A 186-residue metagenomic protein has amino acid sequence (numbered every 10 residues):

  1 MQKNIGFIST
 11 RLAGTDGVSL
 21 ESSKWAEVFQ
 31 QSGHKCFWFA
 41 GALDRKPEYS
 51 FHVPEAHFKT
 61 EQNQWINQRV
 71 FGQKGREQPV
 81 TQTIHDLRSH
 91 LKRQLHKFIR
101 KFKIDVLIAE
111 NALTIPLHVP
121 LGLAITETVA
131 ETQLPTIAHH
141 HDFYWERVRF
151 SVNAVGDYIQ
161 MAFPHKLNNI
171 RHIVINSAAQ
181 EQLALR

Functional and structural regions predicted by a protein language model:
M1-R186: Catalytic cores of nucleotide-sugar-dependent glycosyltransferases that transfer UDP/GDP/TDP-activated
